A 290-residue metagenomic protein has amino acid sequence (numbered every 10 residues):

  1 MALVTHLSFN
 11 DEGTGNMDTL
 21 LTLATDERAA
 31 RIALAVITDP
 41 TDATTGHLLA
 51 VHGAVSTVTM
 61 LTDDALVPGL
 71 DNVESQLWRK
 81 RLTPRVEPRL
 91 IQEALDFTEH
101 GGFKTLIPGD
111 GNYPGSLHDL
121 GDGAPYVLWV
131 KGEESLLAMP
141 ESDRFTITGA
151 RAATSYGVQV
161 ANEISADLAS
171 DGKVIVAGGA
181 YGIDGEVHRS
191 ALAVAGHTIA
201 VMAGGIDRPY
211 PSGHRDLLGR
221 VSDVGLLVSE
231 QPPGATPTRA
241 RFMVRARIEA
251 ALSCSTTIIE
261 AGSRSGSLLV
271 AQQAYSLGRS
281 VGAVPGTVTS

Functional and structural regions predicted by a protein language model:
A2-N112: Short, small/acidic-rich helices and loops at N termini and domain boundaries of DNA replication/processing enzymes
A2-T25, G101, I107-S290: Glycine-biased, small-residue-rich flexible motifs in mid-sequence functional cores and linkers
